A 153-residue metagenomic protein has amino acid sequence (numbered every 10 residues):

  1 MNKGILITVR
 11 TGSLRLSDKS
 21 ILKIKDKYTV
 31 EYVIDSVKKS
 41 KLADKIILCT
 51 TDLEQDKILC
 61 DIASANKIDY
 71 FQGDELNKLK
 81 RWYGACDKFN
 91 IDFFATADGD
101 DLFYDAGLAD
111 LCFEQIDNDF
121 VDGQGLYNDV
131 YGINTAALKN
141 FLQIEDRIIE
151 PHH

Functional and structural regions predicted by a protein language model:
M1-L16: N-terminal nucleotide-binding beta1-loop-alpha1 segment
T29-I46, D61, A65-N66: A short, N-terminal amphipathic alpha-helix
D35, C60, A106-E114, T135: Short alpha-helix within the catalytic core of nucleotide-sugar-dependent glycosyltransferases
C60, S64-N77, D87: Conserved donor nucleotide-binding strand/loop of the catalytic core
G84, D101, D105-Y127: Conserved donor-nucleotide/metal-binding helix-loop-beta segment in metal-dependent transferases, i.e., the alpha-helix
C86, N90-L102: Short beta-strand-to-loop acidic/aromatic patch adjacent to the donor-nucleotide binding site
I91, D129-L142: Conserved nucleotide-sugar donor-binding and metal-coordinating catalytic region shared by glycosyltransferases
L111-D119, A137-I149: Basic phosphate/pyrophosphate-binding loop/patch that engages nucleotide-derived ligands
